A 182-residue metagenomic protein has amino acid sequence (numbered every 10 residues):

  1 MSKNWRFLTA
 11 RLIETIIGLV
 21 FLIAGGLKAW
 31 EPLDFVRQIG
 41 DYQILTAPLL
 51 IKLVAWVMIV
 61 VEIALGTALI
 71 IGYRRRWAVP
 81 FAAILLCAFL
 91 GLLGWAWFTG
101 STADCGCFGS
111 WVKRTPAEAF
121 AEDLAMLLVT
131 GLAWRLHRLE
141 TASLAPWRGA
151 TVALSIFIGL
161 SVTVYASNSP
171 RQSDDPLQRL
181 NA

Functional and structural regions predicted by a protein language model:
M1-T9: Short, Lys/Arg-rich, polar N-terminal cytosolic tail immediately upstream of the first transmembrane signal-anchor
K3, I71-W77, R138-W147: Membrane-interface helix-boundary motifs at transmembrane edges
T9-A29, I51-L92, L128: Functionalized membrane-embedded alpha-helices
W30-P48: Membrane-interface interhelical connector segments
L93-F120: Interfacial helix-loop-helix junctions of multi-pass membrane proteins
L124-A153: Cytosolic-side transmembrane helix boundary signature
S143-R171: Internal/C-terminal transmembrane anchor helices
S169-N181: Alpha-helical transmembrane signal-anchor/signal-peptide segments
